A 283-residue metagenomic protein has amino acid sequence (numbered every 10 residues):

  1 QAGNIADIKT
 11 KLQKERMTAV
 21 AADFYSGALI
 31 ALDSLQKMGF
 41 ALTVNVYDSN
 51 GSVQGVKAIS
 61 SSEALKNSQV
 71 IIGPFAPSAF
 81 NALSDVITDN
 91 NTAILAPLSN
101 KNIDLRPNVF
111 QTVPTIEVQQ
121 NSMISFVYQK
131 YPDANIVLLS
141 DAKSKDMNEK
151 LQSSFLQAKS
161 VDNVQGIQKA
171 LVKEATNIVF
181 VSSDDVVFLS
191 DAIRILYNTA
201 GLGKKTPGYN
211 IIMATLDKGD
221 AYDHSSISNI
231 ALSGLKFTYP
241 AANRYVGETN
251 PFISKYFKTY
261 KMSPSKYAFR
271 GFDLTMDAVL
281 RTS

Functional and structural regions predicted by a protein language model:
A2-A19: A solvent-exposed, charged loop/short amphipathic helix patch at secondary-structure junctions
E15, A64, L139-D146, Q152-S154: Extended repeat-based interaction scaffolds and adjacent low-complexity, acidic/S/T/P-biased segments that form broad
Q36-V53: Short helix-loop-beta-strand segments that form the rim/entrance of peptidase-like active sites
G55-Q69, I167-E174: Short, well-structured alpha-helical segments in soluble
K66-P77, I94-L98, N135-D141, E174-I193 (+3 more regions): Periplasmic-binding protein-like
I72-L139, K143-D146: Extracytoplasmic ligand/sensor domains, especially the bilobed periplasmic-binding protein
I193-R270: Extracellular/periplasmic periplasmic-binding protein-like sensory domains
V279-S283: Extracellular/periplasmic bilobal clamshell ligand-binding domains
